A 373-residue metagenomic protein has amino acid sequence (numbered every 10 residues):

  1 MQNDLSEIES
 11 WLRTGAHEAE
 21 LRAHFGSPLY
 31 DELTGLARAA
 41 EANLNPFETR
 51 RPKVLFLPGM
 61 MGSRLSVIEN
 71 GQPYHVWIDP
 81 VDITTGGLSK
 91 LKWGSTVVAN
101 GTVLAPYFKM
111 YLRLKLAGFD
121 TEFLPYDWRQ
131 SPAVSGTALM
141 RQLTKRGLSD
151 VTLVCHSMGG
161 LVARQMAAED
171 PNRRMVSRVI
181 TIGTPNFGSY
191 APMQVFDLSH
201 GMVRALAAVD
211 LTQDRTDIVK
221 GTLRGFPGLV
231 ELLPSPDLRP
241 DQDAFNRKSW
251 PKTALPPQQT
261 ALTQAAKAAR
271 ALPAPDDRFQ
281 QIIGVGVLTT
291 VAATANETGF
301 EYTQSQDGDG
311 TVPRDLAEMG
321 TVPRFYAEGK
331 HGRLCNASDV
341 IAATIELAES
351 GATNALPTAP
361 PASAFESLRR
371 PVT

Functional and structural regions predicted by a protein language model:
M1-Q213, Y302, Q306-R314, E318-T373: N-terminal non-catalytic accessory region
N3, A16, H24, D214-D217 (+3 more regions): Alpha-helix boundary/N-cap detector
E7, M175, I218, G228 (+3 more regions): Exposed alpha-helical structural elements
W11, G221-T222, A268, L347: Residues that form generic nucleotide/phosphate-binding pockets
A40, N45-P46, D170, I218 (+2 more regions): Residue-level detector of functional hotspots within protein domains
E122, Q130, F226-E301: Alpha/beta-hydrolase fold catalytic core
T181, P185-P251: Extended catalytic-interface subdomain
